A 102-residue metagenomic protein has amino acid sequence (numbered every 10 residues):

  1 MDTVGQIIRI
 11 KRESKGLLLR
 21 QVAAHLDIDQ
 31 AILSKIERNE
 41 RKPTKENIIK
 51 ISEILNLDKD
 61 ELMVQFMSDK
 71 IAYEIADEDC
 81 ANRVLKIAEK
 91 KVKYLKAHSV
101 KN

Functional and structural regions predicted by a protein language model:
M1-S14: A short, Lys/Arg-rich alpha-helix, primarily the initiator
I8, L19, Q30, K45-I48: Helix-turn-helix DNA-binding elements, focusing on the entry/boundary residues of the two helices that contact DNA
R12, A23, S52: The alpha-helix within a helix-turn-helix
G16-S34: Short alpha-helical DNA-recognition segment
D27, T44-E61: DNA major-groove recognition helix of helix-turn-helix/homeodomain DNA-binding modules
M63-N102: Short, charged recognition helix plus adjacent turn of helix-turn-helix-like nucleic-acid-binding domains
